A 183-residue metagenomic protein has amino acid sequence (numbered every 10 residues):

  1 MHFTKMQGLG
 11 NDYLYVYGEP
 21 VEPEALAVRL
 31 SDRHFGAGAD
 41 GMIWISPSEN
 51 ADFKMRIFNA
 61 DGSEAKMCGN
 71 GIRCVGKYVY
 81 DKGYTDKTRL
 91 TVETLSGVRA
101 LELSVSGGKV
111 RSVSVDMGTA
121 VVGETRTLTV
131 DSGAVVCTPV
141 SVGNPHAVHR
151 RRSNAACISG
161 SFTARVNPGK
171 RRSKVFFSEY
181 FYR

Functional and structural regions predicted by a protein language model:
M1-K109, V148-R183: A glycine-rich beta-to-alpha transition motif near the start of alpha/beta enzyme domains, typified by
L9, T119-V121, V142-H146: Glycine-rich beta-alpha junction loops
S104, D116-A120: Solvent-exposed residues in well-ordered beta-strands and their adjoining turns, especially edge/terminal strands
K109-M117: Short, solvent-exposed secondary-structure boundary/capping segments
T119-C137, G160-F162: Active-site glycine-rich loop that binds ribose-phosphate moieties when present
T129-A156: Internal active-site segments that recognize and position negatively charged phosphoryl groups and nucleotide moieties
